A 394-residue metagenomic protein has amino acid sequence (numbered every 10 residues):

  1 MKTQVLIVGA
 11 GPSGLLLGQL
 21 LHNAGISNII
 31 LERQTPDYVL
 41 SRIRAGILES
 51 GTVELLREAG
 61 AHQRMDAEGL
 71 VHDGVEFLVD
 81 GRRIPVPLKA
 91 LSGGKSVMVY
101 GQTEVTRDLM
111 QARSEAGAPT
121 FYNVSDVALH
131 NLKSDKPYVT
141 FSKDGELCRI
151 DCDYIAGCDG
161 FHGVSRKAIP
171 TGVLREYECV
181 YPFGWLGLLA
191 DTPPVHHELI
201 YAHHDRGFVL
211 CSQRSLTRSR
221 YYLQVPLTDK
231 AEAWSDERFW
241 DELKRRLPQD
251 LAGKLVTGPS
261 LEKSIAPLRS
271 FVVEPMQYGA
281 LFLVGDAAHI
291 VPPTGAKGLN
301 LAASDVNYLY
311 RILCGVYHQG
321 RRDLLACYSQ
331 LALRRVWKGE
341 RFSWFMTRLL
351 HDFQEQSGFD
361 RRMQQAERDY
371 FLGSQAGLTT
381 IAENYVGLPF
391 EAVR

Functional and structural regions predicted by a protein language model:
M1-V5: Extreme N-terminal starter segment of soluble prokaryotic enzymes
V8-N23, L109, S264-F345: Conserved mid-domain beta->alpha element of the FAD-binding
H22-I43: Glycine-rich FAD pyrophosphate-binding loop
Y38, D159-G160, V291: Glycine-rich, N-terminal phosphate-binding loop of Rossmann-like dinucleotide-binding domains
L40-R44, E49-A116, H130-K133, E340: Active-site-adjacent segment of FAD-dependent monooxygenases/related oxidoreductases
D66-G74, N123, L247-E262, G320-C327 (+1 more regions): Acidic/histidine metal-binding catalytic segments
Q111, A118, Y122-A128, L132-L268: Conserved FAD-binding catalytic core of PHBH/FMO-like flavoproteins
G253, A296, R311-R394: C-terminal helical "tail/cap" subdomain of flavin- and related membrane-associated enzymes
